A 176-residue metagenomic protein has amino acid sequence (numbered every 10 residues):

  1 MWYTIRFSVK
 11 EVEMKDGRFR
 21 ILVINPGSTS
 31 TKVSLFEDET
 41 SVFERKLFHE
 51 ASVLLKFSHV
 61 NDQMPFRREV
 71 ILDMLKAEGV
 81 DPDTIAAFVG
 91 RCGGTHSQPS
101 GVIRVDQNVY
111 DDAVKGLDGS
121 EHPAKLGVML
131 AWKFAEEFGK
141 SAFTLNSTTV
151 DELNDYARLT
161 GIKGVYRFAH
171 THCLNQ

Functional and structural regions predicted by a protein language model:
V9-V12: Acidic, Ala/Val/Gly-enriched low-complexity intrinsically disordered segments
G17, I21-D62: Short glycine-rich, Thr/Ser-proximal phosphate-binding strand/loop in the N-terminal lobe of ATP-dependent enzymes
E44-D83, K115-S120: N-terminal phosphate-binding loop and adjacent alpha-helix
L75-P123, T149-G164: Short beta-strand-loop/turn "lid" adjacent to the catalytic site in phosphate-handling enzymes
W132: Active-site phosphate/pyrophosphate- and oxyanion-stabilizing loops and adjacent acidic/basic residues in soluble
E136-Q176: ATP-dependent carbohydrate kinase catalytic cores
